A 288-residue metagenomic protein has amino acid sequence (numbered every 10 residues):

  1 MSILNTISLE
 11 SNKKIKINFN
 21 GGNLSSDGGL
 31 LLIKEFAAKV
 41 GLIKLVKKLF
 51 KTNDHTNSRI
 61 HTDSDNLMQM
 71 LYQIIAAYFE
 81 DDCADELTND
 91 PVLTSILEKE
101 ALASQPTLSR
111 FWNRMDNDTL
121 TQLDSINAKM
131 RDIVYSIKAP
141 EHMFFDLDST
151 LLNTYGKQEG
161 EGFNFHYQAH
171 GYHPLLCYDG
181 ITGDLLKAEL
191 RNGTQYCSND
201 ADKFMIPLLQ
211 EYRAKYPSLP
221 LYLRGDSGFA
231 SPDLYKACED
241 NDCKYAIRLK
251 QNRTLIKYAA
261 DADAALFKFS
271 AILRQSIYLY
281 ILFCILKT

Functional and structural regions predicted by a protein language model:
M1-Y196, D200-K215: Dynamic "connector" segments at or just before major functional cores
S2-I15, F19, I247-T288: An anionic, glycine-rich sequence signature occurring as long contiguous blocks
G41, A77, D242, A271-R274: Glycine-centered helix-boundary capping/hinge motifs
C83, C177, C197, C238 (+3 more regions): Generic recognition of cysteine residues
F144-D146, K187, Y222-R224, A246 (+1 more regions): Structured core elements
N153-G156, P232-D233, K257: Short, solvent-exposed polar/charged micro-motifs at secondary-structure junctions
E159-G162, A237-C243, A260-A265: Short secondary-structure boundary/capping segments
Y196-T254: Domain-level cores of phosphate- or acyl-group-handling catalytic modules
